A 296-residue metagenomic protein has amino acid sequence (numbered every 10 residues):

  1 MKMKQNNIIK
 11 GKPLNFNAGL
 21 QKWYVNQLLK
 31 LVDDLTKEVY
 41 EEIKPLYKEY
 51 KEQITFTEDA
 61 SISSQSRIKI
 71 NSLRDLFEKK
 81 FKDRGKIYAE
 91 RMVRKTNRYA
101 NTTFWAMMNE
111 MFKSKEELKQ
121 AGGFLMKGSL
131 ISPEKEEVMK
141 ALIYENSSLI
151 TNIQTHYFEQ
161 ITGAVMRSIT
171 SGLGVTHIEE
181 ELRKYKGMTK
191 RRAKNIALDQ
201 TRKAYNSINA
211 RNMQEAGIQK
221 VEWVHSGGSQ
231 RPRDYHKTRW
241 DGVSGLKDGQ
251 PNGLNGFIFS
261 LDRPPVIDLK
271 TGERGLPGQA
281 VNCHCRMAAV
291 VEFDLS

Functional and structural regions predicted by a protein language model:
M1-G187, V290-S296: N-terminal leader/targeting and assembly helices and adjacent pre-domain segments
M188, R192-S296: Acidic, glycine-rich two-metal-ion catalytic cores of nucleic acid-processing enzymes
